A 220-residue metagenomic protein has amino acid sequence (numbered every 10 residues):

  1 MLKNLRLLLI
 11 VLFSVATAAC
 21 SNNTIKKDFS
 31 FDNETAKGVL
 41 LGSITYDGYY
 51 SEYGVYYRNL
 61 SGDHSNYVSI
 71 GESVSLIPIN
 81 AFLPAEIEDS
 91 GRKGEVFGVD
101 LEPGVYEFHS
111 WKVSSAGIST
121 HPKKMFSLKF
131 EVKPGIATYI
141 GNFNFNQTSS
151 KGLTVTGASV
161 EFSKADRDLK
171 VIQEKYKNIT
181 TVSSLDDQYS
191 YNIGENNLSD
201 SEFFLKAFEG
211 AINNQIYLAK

Functional and structural regions predicted by a protein language model:
M1-L8: Bacterial N-terminal signal peptides that target proteins for export
L9-A16: Bacterial N-terminal signal peptides
C20-N80, V113-K220: Primarily secretory-pathway and cell-envelope proteins
P78-R92: Short, acidic Ser/Thr/Gly-rich low-complexity loop/linker segments typical of extracellular and cell-surface proteins
E86, F97, S127-E131: Beta-strand-rich interaction surfaces with strong enrichment in secreted/lumenal proteins
E88, F97, G117-T120: Short consensus segments that form the blades of beta-propeller domains, in both extracellular/periplasmic
K93-D100: Short, surface-exposed beta-strand/beta-hairpin micro-motifs centered on an aromatic residue
L101-H109: A short tyrosine-centered beta-strand micro-motif
